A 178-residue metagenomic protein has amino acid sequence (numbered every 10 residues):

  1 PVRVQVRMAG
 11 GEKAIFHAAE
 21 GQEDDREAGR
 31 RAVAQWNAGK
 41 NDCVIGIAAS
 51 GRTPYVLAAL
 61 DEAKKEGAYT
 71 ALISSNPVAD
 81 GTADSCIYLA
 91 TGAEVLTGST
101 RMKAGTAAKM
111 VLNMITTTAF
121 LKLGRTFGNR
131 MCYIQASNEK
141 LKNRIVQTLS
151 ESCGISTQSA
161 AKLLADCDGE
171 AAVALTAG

Functional and structural regions predicted by a protein language model:
P1-M110, A119-L123: Glycine-rich phosphate-binding loops that contact phosphosugars or nucleotide phosphates
A32, P54, A58, A63 (+3 more regions): Short alpha-helical interface elements
A119-G178: Short, amphipathic alpha-helical interaction segments embedded in low-complexity terminal/linker regions of eukaryotic
